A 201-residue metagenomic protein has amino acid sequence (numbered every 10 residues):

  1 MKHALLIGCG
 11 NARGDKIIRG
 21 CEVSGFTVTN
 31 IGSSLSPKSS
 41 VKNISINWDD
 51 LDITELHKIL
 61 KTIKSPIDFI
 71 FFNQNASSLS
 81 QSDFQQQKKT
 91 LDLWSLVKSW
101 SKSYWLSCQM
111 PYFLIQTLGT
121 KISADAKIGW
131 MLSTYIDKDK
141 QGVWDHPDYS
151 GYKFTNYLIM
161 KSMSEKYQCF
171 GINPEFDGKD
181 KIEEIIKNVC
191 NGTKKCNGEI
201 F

Functional and structural regions predicted by a protein language model:
M1-T29: Canonical Rossmann dinucleotide-binding motif of NAD(H)/NADP(H)-dependent dehydrogenases/reductases, specifically
L6-G8, F71-N75, A126-S133, Q168-N173 (+1 more regions): Structural signature of the Rossmann-like NAD(P)-dependent dehydrogenase/reductase core
E22, S164-Q168: Anion (oxyanion) recognition and catalysis
I31-P37: Short, polar loop motifs at secondary-structure junctions
S39-E55: Rossmann-fold cofactor-recognition segment
L56-Q81, K194-N197: A glycine-rich helix->loop->beta "capping" turn within Rossmann-like NAD(P)(H)-dependent oxidoreductase domains
A76-L114, G119-E165: Catalytic loop of short-chain dehydrogenase/reductase
Q109, C169-F201: C-terminal helical subdomain
